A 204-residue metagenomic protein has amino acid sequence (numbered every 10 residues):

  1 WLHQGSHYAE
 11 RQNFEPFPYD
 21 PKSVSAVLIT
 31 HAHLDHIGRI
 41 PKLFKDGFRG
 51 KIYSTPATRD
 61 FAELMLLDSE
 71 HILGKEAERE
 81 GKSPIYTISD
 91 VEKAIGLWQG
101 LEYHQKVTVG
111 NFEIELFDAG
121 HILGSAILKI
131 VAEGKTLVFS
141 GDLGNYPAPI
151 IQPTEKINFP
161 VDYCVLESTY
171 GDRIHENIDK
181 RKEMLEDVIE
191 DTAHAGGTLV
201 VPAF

Functional and structural regions predicted by a protein language model:
W1-L28, H33, I37, K42-A203: His/Asp/Glu-rich metal-coordinating catalytic cores of metallo-dependent phosphodiesterases/hydrolases acting on
